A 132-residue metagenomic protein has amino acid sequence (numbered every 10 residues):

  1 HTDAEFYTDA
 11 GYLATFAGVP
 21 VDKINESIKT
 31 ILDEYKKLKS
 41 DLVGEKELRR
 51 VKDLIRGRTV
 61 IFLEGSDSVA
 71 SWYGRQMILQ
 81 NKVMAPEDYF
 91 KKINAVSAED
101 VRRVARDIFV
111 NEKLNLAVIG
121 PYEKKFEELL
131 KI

Functional and structural regions predicted by a protein language model:
H1-S40, E45-N94, K113-G120: M16 family metallopeptidases and their MPP-like homologs
V96-I108: A short, acidic, amphipathic alpha-helical segment used as a generic capping/interface helix at domain edges
V110-I132: Proteolytic maturation boundary segments
